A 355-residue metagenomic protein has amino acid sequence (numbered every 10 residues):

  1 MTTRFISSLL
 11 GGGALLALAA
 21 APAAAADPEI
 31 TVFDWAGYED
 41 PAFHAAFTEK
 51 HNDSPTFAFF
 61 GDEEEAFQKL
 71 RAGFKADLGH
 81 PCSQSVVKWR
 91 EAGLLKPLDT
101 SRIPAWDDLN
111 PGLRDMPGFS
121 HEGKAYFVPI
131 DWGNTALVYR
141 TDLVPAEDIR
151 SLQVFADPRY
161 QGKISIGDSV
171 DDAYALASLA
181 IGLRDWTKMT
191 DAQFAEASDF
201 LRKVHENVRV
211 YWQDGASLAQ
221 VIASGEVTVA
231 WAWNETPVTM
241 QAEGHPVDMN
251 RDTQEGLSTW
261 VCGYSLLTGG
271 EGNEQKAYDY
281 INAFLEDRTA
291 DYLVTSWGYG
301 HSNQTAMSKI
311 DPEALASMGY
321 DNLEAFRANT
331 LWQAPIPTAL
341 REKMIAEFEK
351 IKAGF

Functional and structural regions predicted by a protein language model:
A26-W89: Early extracytoplasmic/lumenal segment of secretory-pathway proteins
H80-V86, R90-R209, Q213-V221: Extracytoplasmic ligand-binding site segments that recognize negatively charged/polar headgroups
S85-K88, A223, V229-V247: A ligand-binding cleft/hinge motif common to bilobed small-molecule-binding domains
R90-L98, H121-A125, T239-D252, A314-M318: Ligand-binding "clamshell"
V138-L143, L179-G182, V261-N273, I281 (+2 more regions): A bilobed periplasmic-binding-protein/Venus flytrap-type ligand-binding module shared by bacterial periplasmic
G162-D171, A283-M307: Periplasmic-binding protein-like
F194-V204, E243-T268: Periplasmic-binding protein-like
D291-F355: C-terminal capping/gating helix-and-loop segments adjacent to ligand/active sites or protein-protein/ligand interfaces
